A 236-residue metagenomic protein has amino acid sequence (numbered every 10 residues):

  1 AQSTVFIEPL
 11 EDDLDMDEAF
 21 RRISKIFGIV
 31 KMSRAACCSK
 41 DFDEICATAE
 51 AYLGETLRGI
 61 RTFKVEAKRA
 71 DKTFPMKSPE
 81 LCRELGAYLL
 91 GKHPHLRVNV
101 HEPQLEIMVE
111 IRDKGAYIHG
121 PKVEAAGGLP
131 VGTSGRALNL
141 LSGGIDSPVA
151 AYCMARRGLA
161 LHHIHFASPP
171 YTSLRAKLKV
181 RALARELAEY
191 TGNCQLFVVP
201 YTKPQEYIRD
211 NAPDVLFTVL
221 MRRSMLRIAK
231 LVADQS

Functional and structural regions predicted by a protein language model:
A1-L138, P148-F197, T202-K203, V215: RNA-binding accessory domains that recognize and position tRNA/RNA substrates
G144: Conserved G/P- and acidic residue-centered "switch" motifs that form tight phosphate/ATP-binding loops in soluble
V198, P204-S236: Conserved adenosine/adenylate-binding substructure
